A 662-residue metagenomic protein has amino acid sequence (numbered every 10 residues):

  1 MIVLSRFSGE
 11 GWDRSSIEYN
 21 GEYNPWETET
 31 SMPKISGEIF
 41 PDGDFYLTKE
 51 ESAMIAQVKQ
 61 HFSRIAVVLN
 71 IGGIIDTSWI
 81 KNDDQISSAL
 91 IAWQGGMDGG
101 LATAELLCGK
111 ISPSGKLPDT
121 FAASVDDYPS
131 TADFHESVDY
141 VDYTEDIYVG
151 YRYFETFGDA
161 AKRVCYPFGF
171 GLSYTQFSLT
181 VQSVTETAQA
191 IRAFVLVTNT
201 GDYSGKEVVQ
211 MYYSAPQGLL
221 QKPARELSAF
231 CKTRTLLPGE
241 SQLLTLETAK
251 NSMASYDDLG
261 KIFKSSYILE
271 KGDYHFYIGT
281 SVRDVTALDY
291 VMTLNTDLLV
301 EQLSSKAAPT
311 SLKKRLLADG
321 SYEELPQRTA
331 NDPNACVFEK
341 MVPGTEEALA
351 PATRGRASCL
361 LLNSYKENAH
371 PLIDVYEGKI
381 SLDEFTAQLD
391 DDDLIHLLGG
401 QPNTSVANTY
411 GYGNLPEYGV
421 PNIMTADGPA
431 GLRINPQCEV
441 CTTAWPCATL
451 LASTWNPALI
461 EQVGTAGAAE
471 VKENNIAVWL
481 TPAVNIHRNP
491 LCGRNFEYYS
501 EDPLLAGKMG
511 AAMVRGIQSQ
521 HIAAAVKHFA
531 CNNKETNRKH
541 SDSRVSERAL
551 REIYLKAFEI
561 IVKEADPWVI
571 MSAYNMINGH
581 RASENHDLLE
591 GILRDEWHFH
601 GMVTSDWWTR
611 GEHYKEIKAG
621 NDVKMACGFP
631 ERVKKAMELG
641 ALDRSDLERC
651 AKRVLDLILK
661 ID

Functional and structural regions predicted by a protein language model:
M1-D284, S305-D662: Glycoside hydrolase catalytic-domain context in secreted enzymes
D284-A307: Short beta-strand elements
